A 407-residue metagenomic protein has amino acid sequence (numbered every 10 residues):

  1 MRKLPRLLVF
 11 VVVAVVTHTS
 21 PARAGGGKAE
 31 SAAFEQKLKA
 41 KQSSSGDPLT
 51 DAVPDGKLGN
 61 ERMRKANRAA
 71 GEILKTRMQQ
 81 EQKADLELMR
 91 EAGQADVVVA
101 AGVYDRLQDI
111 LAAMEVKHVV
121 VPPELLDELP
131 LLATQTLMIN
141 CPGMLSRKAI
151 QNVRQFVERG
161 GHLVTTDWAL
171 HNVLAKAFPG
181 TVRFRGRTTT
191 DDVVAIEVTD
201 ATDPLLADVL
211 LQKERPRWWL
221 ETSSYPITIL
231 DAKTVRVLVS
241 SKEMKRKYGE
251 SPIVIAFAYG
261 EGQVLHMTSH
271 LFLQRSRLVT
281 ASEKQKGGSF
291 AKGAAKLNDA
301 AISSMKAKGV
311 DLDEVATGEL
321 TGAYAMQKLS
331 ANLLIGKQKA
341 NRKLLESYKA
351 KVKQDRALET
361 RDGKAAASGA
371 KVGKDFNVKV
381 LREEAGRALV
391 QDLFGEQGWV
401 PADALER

Functional and structural regions predicted by a protein language model:
M1-L8: Bacterial N-terminal signal peptides that target proteins for export
V15-A22: C-terminal segment of classical bacterial N-terminal signal peptides
G25-A95, A112, S251, Y259-Q263 (+2 more regions): Extracellular ligand-binding/catalytic regions of CAZymes and related secreted enzymes and adhesion modules
G93-A177: Helical hinge/lid and interdomain linker segments adjacent to catalytic or ligand-binding clefts that mediate domain
Y104, M144, L170-H171, E243-M244 (+2 more regions): Short, solvent-exposed loop/turn segments at secondary-structure junctions
M144-R217, G293, L297: A glycine-rich, often tryptophan-bearing local segment used as a flexible ligand/cofactor-contacting loop or short
A232-I253: Short, Gly/Ser/Thr-enriched beta-strand-loop segments that form substrate-interacting elements of hydrolase/peptidase
N341-A365, G369-N377, L381-E384, Q391-F394 (+1 more regions): SH3-family beta-barrel domains
